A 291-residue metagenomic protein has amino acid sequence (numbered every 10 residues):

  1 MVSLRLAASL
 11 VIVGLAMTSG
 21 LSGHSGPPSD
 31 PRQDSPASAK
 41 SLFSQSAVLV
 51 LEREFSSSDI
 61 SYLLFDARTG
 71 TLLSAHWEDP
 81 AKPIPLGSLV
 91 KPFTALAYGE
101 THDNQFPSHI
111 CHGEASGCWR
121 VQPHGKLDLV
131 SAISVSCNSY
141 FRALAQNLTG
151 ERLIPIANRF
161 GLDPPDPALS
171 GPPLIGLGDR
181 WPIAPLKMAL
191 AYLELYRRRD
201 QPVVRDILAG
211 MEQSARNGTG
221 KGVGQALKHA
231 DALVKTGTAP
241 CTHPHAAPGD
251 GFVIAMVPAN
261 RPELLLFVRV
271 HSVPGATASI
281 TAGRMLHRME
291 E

Functional and structural regions predicted by a protein language model:
M1-A8: Bacterial N-terminal signal peptides that target proteins for export
S9-T18: Bacterial N-terminal signal peptides
G26-W77: Beta-lactamase-like hydrolase cores
S56-T71, G99-Q105, T149-D166, E194 (+1 more regions): Glycine-rich, acidic and aromatic/proline-enriched surface loops and short helix-turn segments that act as binding
Y62, G70, P83-P107, A132 (+3 more regions): Active-site SXXK
R68, D103-I154, R159-D163, P172 (+1 more regions): Conserved catalytic neighborhood of penicillin-recognizing serine enzymes
L73-L89, L162-A209: Active-site-proximal helix/loop microenvironment of the serine DD-peptidase/beta-lactamase transpeptidase fold
E151, D179-M289: A penicillin-recognizing enzyme superfamily signal
